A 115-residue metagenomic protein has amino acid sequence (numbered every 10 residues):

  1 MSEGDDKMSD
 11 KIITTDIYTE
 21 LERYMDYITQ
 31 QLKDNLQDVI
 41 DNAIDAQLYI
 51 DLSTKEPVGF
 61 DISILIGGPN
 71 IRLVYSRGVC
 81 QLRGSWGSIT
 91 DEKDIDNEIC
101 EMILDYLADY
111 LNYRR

Functional and structural regions predicted by a protein language model:
M1-K7: Short, Lys/Arg-enriched N-terminal segments with co-localized hydrophobic residues within the first ~10-30 amino acids
K7, T14-T15: Short helix-onset patch at the extreme N-terminus, typifying the N->h transition of secretory signal peptides
I12, Y24-D38, L48: Long, charge-rich alpha-helical interaction segments
N42-R77: Amphipathic, interaction-prone secondary-structure segments
G78-R115: Polybasic, proline/glycine-rich intrinsically disordered low-complexity segments
